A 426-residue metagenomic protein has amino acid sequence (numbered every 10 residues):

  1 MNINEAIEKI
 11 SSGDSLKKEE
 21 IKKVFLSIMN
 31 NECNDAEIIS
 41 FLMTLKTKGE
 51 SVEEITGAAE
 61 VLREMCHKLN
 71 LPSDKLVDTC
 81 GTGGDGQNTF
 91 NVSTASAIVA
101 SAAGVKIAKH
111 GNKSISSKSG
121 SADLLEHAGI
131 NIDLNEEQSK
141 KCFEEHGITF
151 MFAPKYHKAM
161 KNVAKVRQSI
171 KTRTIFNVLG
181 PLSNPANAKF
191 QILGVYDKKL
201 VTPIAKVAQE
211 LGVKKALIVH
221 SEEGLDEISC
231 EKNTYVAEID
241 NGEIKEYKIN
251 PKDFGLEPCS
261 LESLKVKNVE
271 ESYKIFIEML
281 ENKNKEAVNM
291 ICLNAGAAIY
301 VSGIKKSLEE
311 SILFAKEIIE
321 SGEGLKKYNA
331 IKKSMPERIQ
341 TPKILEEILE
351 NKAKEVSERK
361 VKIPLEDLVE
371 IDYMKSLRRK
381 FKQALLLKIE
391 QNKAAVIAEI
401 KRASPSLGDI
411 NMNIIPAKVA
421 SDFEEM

Functional and structural regions predicted by a protein language model:
M1, I10-T56, E64-P72, M290 (+1 more regions): N-terminal glycine-rich anion-binding loops that anchor highly charged ligand groups
M1-S27, L349-L368: Generic N-terminal amphipathic, Lys/Arg-enriched alpha-helix
K9, E64-H67, T89, G104 (+2 more regions): Glycine-rich anion-binding loops and their surrounding alpha/beta cores
F41, G84, L125, G180 (+5 more regions): Residue-level signature of catalytic and energy-coupling elements of molecular machines, predominantly ATP/GTP-dependent
G49-G111, I115, Q391-M426: Active-site cofactor/substrate anionic-group-binding motifs, chiefly glycine- and Lys/Arg-rich phosphate-binding loops
I98, D123, K206, E309 (+2 more regions): Alpha-helical segments flanking ligand/cofactor-binding loops in enzyme cores
K113-I130: Active-site-proximal loop->helix
I339-M426: Conserved N-terminal beta1-alpha1 strand-loop-helix module at the mouth
